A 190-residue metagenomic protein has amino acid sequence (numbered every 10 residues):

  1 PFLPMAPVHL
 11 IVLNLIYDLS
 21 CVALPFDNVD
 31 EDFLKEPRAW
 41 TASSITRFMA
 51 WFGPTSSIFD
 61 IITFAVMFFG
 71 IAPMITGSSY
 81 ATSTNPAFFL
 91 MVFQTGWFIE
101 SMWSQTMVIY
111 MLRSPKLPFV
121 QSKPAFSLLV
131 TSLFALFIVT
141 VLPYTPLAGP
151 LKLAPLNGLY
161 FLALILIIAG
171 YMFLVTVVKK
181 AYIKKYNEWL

Functional and structural regions predicted by a protein language model:
P1-L190: C-terminal transmembrane helices and immediately adjacent loops/tails of multi-pass membrane transport proteins
